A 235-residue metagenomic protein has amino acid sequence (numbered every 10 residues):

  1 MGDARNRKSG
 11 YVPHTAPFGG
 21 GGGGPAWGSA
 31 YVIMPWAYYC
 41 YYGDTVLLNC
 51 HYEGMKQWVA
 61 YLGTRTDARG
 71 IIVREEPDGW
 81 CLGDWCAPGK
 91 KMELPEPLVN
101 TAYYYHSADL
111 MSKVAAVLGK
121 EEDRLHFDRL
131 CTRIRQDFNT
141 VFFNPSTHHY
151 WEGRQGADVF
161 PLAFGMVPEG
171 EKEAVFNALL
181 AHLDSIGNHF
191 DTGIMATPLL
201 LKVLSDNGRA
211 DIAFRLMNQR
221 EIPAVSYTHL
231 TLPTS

Functional and structural regions predicted by a protein language model:
M1, M55-V59: Carboxylate/His-rich catalytic cores and anion/metal-binding grooves
M1-R7: Active-site diphosphate/adenylate-binding microenvironment
R7-Y31, T45, G63-T132, Q136-F190 (+1 more regions): The feature captures the catalytic groove of carbohydrate-active enzymes
G28, A37, Y41-G43, L47-G54: Zinc-dependent metallopeptidase catalytic helix centered on the HExxH motif and its immediate flanking segment
N49-Y52, K56, L125-D128, E173-F176 (+1 more regions): Conserved positions within tetratricopeptide repeat
L200-P223: Catalytic-core region of carbohydrate-active enzymes that cleave or remodel glycosidic bonds
T228-T234: Conserved small/polar residues in nucleotide/adenosyl-binding loops
